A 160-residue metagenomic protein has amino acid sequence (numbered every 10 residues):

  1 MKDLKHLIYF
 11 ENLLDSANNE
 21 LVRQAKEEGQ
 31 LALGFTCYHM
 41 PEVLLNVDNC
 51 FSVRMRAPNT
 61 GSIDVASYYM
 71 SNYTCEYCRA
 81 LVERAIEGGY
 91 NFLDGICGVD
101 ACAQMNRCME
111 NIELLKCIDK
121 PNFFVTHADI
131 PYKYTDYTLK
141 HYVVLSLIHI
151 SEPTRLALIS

Functional and structural regions predicted by a protein language model:
M1-L147: Trp/Phe/Arg-rich N-terminal binding region typifying the photolyase-homology
I148, E152-S160: Single conserved hydrophobic/aromatic residue that forms the stacking wall/gate of nucleotide- or nucleobase-binding
